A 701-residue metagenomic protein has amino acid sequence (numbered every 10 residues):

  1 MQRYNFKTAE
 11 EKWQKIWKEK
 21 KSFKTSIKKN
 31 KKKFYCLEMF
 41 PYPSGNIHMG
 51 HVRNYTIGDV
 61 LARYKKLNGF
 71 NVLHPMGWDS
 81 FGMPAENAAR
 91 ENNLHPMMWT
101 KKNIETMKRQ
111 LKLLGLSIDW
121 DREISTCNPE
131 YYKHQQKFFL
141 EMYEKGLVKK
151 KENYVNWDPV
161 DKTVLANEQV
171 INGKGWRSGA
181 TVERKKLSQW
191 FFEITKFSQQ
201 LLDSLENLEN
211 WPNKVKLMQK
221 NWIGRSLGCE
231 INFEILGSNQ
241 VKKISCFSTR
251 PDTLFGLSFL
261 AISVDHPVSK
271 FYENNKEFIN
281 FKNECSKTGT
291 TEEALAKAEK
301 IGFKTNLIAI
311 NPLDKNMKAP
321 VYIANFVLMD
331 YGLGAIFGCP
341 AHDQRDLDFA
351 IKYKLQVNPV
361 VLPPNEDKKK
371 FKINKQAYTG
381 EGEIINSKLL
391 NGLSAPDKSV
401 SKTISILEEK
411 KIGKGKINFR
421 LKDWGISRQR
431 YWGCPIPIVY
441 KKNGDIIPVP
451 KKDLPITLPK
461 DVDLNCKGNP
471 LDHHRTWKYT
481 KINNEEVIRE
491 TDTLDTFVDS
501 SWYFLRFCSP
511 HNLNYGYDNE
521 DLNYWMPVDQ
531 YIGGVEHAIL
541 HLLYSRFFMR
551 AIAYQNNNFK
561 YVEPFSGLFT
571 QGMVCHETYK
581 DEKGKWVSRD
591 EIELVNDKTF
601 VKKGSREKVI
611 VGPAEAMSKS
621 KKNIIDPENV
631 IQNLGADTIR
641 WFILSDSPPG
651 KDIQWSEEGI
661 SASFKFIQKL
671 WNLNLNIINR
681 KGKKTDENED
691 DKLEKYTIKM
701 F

Functional and structural regions predicted by a protein language model:
M1-L37, K66-P75, W99-K108, N210 (+2 more regions): Conserved oxyanion/phosphate-binding beta-strand-loop segments in alpha/beta enzyme cores
R3, K12, I16-K20, E91-C246 (+9 more regions): Residue patterns forming the tRNA-binding/recognition surfaces of aminoacyl-tRNA synthetases and related DALR
Y4, K21-S26, N71, L114-D119 (+4 more regions): Surface-exposed helix-capping loop/turn segments at secondary-structure junctions
Q14, I194-S226, L257, I262-F303 (+1 more regions): Amphipathic alpha-helical
K29-K31, F40, P75-P84, E123-Y131 (+3 more regions): Short, solvent-exposed turn/loop segments enriched in Gly/Ser/Thr/Pro and often Arg
Y42-L73, I171-W176, N280, Y331-N365 (+2 more regions): Conserved active-site neighborhood of enzyme catalytic/cofactor-binding cores
G58, N71, H266-P363, Q376-Y378: Catalytic alpha/beta core of large soluble enzyme barrels
K282-N306, D314-K315, L355-P363, L389-E409 (+3 more regions): Conserved catalytic alpha/beta cores of large enzymes that bind or transform nucleotide phosphates and polynucleotides
